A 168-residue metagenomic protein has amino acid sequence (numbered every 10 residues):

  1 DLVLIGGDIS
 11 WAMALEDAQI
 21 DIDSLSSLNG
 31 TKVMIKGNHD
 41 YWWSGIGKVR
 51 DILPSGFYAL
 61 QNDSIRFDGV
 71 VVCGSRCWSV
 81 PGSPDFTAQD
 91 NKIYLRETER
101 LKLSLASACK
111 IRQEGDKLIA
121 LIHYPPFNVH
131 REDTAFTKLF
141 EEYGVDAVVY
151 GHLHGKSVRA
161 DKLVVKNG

Functional and structural regions predicted by a protein language model:
D1-D68, E132-V145, N167: Core catalytic region of metal-dependent phosphoesterases/phosphodiesterases, especially metallo-beta-lactamase-like
L2-V3, G37, R96, L103 (+1 more regions): Structured catalytic cores of enzymes that bind and process phosphorylated ligands/cofactors
A12, V80, S157: Short glycine-rich, flexible loops that bind phosphorylated cofactors or substrates
D17, F67-D68, V80, L153 (+1 more regions): Residues in flexible loops and secondary-structure boundaries
W43-E141: Conserved catalytic scaffold of divalent metal-dependent phosphoesterases
A120-F127, V145-S157: Histidine-centered catalytic micro-motifs
H152-G168: Acidic, low-complexity terminal tails and accessory targeting/binding regions of phosphate-metabolizing enzymes
